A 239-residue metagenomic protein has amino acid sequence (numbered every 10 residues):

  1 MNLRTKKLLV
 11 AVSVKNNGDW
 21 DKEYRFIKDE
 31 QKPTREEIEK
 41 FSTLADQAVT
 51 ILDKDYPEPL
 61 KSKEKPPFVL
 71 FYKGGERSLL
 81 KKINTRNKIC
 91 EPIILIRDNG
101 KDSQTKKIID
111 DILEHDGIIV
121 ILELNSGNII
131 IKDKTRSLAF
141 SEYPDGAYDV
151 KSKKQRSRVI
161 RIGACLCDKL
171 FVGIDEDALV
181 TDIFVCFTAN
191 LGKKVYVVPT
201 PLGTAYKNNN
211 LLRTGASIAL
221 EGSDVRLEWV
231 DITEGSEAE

Functional and structural regions predicted by a protein language model:
M1-P92, I96-D102: Short, positively charged patches
L44-D46, K134-L138, T214-A216: A short helix-to-beta-strand connector/capping loop
D46, G117-I118, K193, A216: Short phosphate-binding/catalytic loops that engage adenosine nucleotides
V49-L52, F71-Y72, I96, V120-L122 (+2 more regions): General beta-strand structural signal in soluble alpha/beta enzymes
K54-E58, R77-L79, N128, D145-V150 (+1 more regions): A short acidic, often aromatic-flanked loop/helix-cap motif at beta-alpha or helix-coil junctions that lines enzyme
C90, G100-L191, V197-P199, T204-A205 (+1 more regions): Acidic/glycine-enriched connector segments
F187-E239: Amphipathic alpha-helical segments at domain termini/boundaries
